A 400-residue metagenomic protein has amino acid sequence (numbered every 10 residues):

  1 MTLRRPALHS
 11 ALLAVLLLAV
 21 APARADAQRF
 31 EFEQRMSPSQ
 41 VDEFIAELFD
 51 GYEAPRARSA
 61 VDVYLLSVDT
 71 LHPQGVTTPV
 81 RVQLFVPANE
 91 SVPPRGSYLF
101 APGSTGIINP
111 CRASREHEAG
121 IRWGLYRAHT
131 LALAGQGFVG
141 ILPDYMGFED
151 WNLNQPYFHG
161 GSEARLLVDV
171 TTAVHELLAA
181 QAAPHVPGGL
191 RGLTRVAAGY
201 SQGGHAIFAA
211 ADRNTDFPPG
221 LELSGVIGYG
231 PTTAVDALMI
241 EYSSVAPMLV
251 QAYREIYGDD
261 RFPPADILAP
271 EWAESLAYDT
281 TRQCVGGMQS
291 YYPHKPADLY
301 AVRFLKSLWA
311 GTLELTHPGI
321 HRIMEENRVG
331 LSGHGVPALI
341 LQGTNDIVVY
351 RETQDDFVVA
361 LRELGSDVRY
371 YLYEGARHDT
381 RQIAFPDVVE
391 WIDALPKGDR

Functional and structural regions predicted by a protein language model:
A25-S91, R362: Catalytic-loop region of hydrolases
Q74, N89-A132: Short, surface-exposed "cap/lid" segments of acyl-processing enzymes
I121-E149, A164-A173: Active-site machinery of serine-nucleophile hydrolases
Y157-Q181: Alpha/beta-hydrolase active-site loop
A173-V245: Primarily recognizes the serine-hydrolase "nucleophile elbow" in alpha/beta-hydrolase and SGNH/GDSL folds
Y229-L331: Accessory cap/linker subdomain of secreted extracellular hydrolases
T316, H321-R322, V348-R400: C-terminal catalytic histidine-bearing segment of alpha/beta-hydrolase fold enzymes
I340-Q342, D346: Short beta-strand/loop motif that positions the catalytic acidic residue of the alpha/beta-hydrolase fold
